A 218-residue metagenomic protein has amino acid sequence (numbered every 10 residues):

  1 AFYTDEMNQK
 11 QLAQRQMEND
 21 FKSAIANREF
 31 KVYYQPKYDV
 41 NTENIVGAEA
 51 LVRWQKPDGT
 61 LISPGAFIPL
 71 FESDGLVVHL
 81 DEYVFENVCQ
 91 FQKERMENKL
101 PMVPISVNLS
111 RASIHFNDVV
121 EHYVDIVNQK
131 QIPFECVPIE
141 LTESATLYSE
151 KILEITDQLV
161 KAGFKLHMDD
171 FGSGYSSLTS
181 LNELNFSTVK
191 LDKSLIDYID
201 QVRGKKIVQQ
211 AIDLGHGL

Functional and structural regions predicted by a protein language model:
Y3-Q9, A13-F71, N108, M168: Active-site core of bacterial EAL-family cyclic-dinucleotide phosphodiesterase domains
K10, V40-E49, L76-E154: Catalytic core of bacterial c-di-GMP phosphodiesterases, primarily the EAL and HD-GYP domains, capturing alpha-helical
Q14-M17, D81, V119, Y123 (+3 more regions): The cytosolic transmitter module of two-component sensor histidine kinases
S23, N27, D39, P57 (+4 more regions): Nucleotide second-messenger and two-component phosphorelay signaling modules
I68-P69, V78, D157, K205: Conserved long alpha-helical elements within nucleotide-processing catalytic cores of c-di-GMP signaling and class III
F71-G75, H79, L147, D197-V202: Short, contiguous acidic/charged loop-to-helix segments that flank catalytic cores in large enzymes
V124-I199, Q210-L218: The catalytic core of metal-dependent phosphodiesterases that act on cyclic dinucleotides
